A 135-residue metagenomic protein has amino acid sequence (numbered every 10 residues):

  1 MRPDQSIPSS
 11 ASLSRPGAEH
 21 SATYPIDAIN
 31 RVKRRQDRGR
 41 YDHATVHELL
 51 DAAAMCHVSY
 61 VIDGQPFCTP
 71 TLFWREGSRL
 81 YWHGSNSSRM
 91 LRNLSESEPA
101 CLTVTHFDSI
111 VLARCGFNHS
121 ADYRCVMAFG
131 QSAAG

Functional and structural regions predicted by a protein language model:
R2-Y41: Hydrophobic, proline/glycine-rich low-complexity stretches
A11-S21, I26, N86-G135: Short, structured beta-strand-loop surface elements
I26-Y81: An N-terminal domain-cap segment
